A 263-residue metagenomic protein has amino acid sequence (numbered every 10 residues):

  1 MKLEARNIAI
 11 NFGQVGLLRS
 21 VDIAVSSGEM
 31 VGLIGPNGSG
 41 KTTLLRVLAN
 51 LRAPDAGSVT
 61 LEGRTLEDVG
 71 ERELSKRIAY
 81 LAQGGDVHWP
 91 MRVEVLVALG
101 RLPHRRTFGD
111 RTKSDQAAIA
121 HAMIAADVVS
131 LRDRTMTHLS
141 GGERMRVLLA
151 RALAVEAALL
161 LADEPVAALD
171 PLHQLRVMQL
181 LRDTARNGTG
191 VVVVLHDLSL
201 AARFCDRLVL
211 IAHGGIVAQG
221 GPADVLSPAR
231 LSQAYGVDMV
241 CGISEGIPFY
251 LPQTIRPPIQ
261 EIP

Functional and structural regions predicted by a protein language model:
I34-P36: The feature captures the beta-strand-to-loop junction immediately N-terminal to the Walker
A49: Helix-to-loop junction immediately C-terminal to a conserved catalytic motif
G57-T65, L74: Conserved ABC transporter NBD signature motif
A98, K113-L131: Conserved ABC ATPase "signature" region
D110, T135-L139, E143: Conserved ABC ATPase signature
L160-E164: Catalytic Walker B motif of ABC-type/P-loop ATPase nucleotide-binding domains
A234-P263: ABC ATPase nucleotide-binding domains
